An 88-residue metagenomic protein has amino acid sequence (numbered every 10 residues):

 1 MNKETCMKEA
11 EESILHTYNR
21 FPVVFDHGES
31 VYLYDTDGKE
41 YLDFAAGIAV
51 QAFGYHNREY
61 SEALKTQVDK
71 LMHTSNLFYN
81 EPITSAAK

Functional and structural regions predicted by a protein language model:
M1-E29, L71: Active-site-adjacent loop/helix segments that line or gate small-molecule/cofactor pockets in enzymes
E4-T5, Y34-T36, E62: Short, flexible segments with low predicted structural confidence
V23-D43: Active-site and channel-lining beta-strand-loop segments that bind or position nucleotide-derived/phosphorylated
E40-K88: Glycine-rich loop-to-alpha-helix module at the N-terminal edge of alpha/beta enzyme cores
